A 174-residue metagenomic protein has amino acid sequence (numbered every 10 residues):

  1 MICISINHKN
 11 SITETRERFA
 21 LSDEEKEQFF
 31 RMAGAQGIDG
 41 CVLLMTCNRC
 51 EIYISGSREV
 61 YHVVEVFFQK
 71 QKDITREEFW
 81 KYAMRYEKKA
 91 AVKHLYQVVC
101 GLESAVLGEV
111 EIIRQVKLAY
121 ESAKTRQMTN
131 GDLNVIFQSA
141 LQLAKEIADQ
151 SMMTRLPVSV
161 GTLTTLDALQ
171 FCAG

Functional and structural regions predicted by a protein language model:
M1-S104: A glycine-rich (often HGG/GG-containing) alpha/beta subdomain
E78-G174: Glycine/serine-rich phosphate-binding loop and adjoining beta1-alpha1 elements at the start of nucleotide-handling
